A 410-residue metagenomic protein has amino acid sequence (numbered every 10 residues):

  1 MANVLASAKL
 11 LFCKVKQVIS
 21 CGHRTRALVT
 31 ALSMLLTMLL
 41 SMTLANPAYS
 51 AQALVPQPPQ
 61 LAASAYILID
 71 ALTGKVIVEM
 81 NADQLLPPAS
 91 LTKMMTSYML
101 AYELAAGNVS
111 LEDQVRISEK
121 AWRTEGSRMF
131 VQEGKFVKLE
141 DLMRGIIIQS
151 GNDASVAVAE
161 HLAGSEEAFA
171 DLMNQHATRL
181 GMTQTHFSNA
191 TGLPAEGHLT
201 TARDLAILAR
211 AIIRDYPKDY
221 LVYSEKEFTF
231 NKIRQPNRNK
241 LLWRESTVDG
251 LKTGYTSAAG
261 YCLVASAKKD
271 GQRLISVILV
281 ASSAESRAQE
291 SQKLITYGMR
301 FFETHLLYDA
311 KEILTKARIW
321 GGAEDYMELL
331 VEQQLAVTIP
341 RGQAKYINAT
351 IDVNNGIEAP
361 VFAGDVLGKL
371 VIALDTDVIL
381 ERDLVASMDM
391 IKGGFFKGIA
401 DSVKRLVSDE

Functional and structural regions predicted by a protein language model:
M1-H23: N-terminal secretory signal peptides that target proteins for export/translocation
S7-K9, A31, T96: N-terminal leader/targeting segments
K9, K14, L40, L44-Y49: N-terminal targeting leaders that route proteins to membranes or the secretory/organellar pathways
A31-T43: Bacterial N-terminal signal peptides
S41, Q57-P59, E79, A267 (+2 more regions): Sterically constrained small-residue positions within well-ordered secondary structures of folded domains
A48-A206, R210-Y216, E227-N231: Active-site-adjacent loops and short helices of periplasmic peptidoglycan-processing enzymes
M182-H186, P194-E410: Domain-terminus/edge residues, biased toward the C-terminal soluble/receptor-binding domains of extracytoplasmic
